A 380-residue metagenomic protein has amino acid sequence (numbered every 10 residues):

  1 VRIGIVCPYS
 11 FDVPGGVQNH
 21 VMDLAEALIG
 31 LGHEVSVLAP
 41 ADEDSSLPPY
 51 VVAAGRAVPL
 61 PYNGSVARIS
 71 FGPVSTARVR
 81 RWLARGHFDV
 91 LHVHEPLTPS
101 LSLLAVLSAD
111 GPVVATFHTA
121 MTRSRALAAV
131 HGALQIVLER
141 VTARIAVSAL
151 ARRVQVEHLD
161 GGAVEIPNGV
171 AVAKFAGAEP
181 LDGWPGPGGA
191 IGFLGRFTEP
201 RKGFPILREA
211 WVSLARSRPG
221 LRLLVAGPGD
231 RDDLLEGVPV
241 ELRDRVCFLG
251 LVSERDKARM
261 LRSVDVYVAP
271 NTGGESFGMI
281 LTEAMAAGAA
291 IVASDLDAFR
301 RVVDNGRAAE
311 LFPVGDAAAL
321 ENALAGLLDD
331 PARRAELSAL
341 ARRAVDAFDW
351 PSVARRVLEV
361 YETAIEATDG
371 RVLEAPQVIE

Functional and structural regions predicted by a protein language model:
N19, D23, T198-S213, D233 (+1 more regions): A conserved mid-protein helix/loop that constitutes part of the nucleotide-sugar donor-binding site
A41, L150, G169: Carbohydrate-associated surface elements
V156, G169-P187, L235-E236: Acidic anion/phosphate-binding donor-loop and adjacent secondary structure in glycosyltransferase catalytic cores
D182-K202, R208-V212, L224: Conserved donor-binding/catalytic core segment of Leloir-type glycosyltransferases
L235-A258: Nucleotide-activated donor-binding/catalytic signature segment of Leloir-type glycosyltransferases, i.e., the conserved
V266, A290-A293: Short hydrophobic beta-strand element within catalytic cores of glycosyltransferases and related nucleotide-activated
N305-G306, E310-A317, G326-A332: Conserved acidic donor-binding segment of nucleotide-sugar-dependent glycosyltransferases
A319, G326, R333-A347, E359: A short, well-ordered alpha-helix in the C-terminal region of glycosyltransferases
